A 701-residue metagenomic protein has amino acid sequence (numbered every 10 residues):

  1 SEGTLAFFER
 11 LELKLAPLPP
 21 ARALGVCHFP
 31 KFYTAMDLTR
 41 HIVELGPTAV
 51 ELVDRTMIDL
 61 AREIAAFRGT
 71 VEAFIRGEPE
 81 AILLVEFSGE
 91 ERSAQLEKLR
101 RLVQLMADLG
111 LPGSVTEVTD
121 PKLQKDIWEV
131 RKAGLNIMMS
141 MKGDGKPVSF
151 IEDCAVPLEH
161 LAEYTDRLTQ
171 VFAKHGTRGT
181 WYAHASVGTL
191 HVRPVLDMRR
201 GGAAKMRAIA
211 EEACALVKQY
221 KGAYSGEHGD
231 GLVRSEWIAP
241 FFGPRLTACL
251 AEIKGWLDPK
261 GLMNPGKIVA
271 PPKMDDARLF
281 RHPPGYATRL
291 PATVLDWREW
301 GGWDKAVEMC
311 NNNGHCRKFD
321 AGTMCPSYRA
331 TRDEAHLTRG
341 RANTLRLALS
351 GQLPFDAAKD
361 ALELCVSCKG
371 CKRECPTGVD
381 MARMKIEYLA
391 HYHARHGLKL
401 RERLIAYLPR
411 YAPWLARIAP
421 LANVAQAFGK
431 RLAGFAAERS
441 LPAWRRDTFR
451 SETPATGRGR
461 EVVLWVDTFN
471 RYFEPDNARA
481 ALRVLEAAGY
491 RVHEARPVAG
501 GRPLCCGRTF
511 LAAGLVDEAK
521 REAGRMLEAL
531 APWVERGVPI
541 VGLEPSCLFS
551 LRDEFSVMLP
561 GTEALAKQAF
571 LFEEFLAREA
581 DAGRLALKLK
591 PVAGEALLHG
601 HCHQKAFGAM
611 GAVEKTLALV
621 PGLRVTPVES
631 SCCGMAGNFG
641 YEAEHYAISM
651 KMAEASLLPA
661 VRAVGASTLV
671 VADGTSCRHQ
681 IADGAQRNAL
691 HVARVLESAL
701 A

Functional and structural regions predicted by a protein language model:
S1, E51-R68, T116-K132, Y182-V195 (+14 more regions): A glycine-rich phosphate-binding loop feature that marks nucleotide/adenosyl-phosphate handling sites
S1-L5, A16-L18, A23, C27-G46 (+9 more regions): Long hydrophobic segments that form regular secondary structure
L11-A16, M36-T39, V43-G145, T177-G179 (+10 more regions): Terminal amphipathic helices with adjacent charged low-complexity linkers/tails
R22-C27, P79-G89, D144-C154, L190-M198 (+4 more regions): Short, hydrophobic beta-strand segments
G25, A35-L38, V50, L102 (+18 more regions): Extended, hydrophobic alpha-helical segments in both membrane/secreted and soluble proteins
L60-R76, Q124-G134, H191-M206, R234-T247 (+7 more regions): Short glycine/threonine-rich loop-to-helix capping motif typified by GTGT followed within a few residues by an Asp-Pro
G145, Q219-Y224, G231-L364, K369 (+3 more regions): Ferredoxin-type iron-sulfur electron-transfer modules and their immediate structural context
D258, P265, F280, A382-A701: Iron-sulfur cluster-binding electron-transfer modules in prokaryotic oxidoreductases
